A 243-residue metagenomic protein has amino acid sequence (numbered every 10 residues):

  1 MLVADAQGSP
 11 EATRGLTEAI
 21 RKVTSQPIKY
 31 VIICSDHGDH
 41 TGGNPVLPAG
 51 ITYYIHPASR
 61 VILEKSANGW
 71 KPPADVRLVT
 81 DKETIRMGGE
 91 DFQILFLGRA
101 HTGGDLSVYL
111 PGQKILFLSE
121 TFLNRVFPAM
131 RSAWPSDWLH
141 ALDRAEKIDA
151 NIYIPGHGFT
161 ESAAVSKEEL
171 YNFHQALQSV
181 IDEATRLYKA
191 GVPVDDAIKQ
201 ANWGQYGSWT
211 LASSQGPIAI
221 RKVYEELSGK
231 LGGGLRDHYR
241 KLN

Functional and structural regions predicted by a protein language model:
L2, Q7-Y54: Active-site metal-binding motif and surrounding structural segment of the metallo-beta-lactamase
L2-G8, R125-R131, K167-Y171, E183-Y188: Second-shell loop/turn segments in exported
A4-A6, K29-H37, Y54-A58, L97 (+3 more regions): Active-site neighborhood of phospho(di)ester-bond hydrolases with catalytic His/Asp-centered motifs
D5, I20, S35, L47 (+8 more regions): Divalent metal-coordination and catalytic microenvironments
P10-E11, D36-G42, R60-L63, T102-D105 (+3 more regions): Active-site environment of divalent metal-dependent phosphoester hydrolases
A58-G98, T102-G104, P111-G112, L142 (+1 more regions): Metallo-beta-lactamase
D137-V192, D196, Q200: Divalent-metal (often Zn2+) His-rich catalytic cores of metallo-beta-lactamase-fold enzymes
K189-N243: C-terminal regulatory/interaction regions
